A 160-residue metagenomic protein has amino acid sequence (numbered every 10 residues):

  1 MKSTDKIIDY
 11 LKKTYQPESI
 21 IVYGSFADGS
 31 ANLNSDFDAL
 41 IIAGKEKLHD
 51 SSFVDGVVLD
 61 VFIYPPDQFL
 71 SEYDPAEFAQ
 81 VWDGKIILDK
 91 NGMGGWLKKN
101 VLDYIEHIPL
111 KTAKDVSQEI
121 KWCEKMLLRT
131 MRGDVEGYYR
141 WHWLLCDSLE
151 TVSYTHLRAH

Functional and structural regions predicted by a protein language model:
M1-N34, L40-I87: Metal-dependent nucleotidyltransferase catalytic core
D50-E136: Conserved NTP/Mg2+-binding pocket subregion across the NTase superfamily
Y139-D147: Amphipathic alpha-helical interaction segments
T151-S153: Acidic, proline/serine/threonine- and glycine-rich low-complexity intrinsically disordered segments
T155-H160: Conserved small/polar residues in nucleotide/adenosyl-binding loops
